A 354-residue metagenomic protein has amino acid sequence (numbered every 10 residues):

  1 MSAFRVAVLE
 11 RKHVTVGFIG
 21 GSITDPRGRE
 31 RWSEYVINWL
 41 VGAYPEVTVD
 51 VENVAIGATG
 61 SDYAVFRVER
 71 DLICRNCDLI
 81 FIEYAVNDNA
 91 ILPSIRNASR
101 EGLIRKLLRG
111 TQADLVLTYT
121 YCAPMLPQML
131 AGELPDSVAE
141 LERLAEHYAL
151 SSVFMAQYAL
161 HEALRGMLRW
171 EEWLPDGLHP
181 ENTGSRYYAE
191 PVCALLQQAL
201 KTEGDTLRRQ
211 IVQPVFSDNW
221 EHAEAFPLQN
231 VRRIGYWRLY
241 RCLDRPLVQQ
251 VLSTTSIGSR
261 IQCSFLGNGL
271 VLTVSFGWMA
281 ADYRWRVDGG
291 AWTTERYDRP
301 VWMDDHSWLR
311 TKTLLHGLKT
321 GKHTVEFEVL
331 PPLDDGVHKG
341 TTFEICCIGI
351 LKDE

Functional and structural regions predicted by a protein language model:
M1-G57, R67-N76, V271-L272, A291 (+1 more regions): Serine-esterase "nucleophile elbow" of acetyl-processing enzymes
G17, Y63-N97: Oxyanion-hole/transition-state-stabilizing segment in secreted/luminal serine hydrolases and related acyltransferases
R109-V116: A short helix->loop->beta-strand "cap" motif at the edges of active sites that frequently abuts
A123-Q157: Substrate-gating cap/lid alpha-helix
A149-S151, W170-N219: Histidine-centered active-site loop/cap adjacent to the catalytic His in serine esterases/O-acetyl transfer systems
K201-S264, T273-S275, C347-G349, E354: Glycan-recognition and processing domains
F265-M279, V329: A short beta-strand element within beta-rich, extracytoplasmic domains of secreted/secretory-pathway proteins
M279-D353: Beta-strand-rich ligand-recognition modules
